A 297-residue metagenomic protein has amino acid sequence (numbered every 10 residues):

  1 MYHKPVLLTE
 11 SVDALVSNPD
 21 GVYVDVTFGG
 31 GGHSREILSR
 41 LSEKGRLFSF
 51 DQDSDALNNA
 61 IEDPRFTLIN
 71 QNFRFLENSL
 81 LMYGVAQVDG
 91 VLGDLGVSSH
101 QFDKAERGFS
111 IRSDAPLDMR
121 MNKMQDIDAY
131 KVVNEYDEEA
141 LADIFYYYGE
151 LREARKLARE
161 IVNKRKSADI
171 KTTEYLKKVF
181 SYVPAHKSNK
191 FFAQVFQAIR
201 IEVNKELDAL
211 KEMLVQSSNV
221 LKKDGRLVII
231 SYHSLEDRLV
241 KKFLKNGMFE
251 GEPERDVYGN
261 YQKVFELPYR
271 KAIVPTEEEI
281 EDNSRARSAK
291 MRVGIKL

Functional and structural regions predicted by a protein language model:
M1-L297: S-adenosyl-L-methionine-dependent methyltransferase catalytic core, i.e., the SAM/SAH-binding region
